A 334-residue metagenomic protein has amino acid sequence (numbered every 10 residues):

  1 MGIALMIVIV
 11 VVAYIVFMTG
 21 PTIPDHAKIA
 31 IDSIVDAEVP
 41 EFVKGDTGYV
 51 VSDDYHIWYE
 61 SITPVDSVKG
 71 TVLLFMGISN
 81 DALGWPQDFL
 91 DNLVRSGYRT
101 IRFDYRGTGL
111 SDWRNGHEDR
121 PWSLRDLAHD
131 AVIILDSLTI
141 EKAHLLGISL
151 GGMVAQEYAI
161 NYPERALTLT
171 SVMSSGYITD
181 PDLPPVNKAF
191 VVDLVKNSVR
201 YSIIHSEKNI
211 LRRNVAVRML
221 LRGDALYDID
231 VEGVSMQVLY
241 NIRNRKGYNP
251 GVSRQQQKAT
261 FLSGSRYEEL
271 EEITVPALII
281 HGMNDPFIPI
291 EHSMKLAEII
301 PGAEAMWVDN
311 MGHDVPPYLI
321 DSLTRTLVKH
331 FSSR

Functional and structural regions predicted by a protein language model:
V11-Y49: An N-terminal hydrophobic leader/cap segment in hydrolases
Y55-W113: Conserved HGGG/HGGXW glycine-rich cap/lid loop of the alpha/beta-hydrolase fold
R125-A143: Conserved acidic catalytic loop of the alpha/beta-hydrolase fold
E141-L183: Conserved hydrolase catalytic core segment
L169-I203: Flexible "cap/lid" loop of the alpha/beta hydrolase fold
L194-S198, I204-E268: Alpha/beta-hydrolase
I273, I279-H281: Short beta-strand/loop motif that positions the catalytic acidic residue of the alpha/beta-hydrolase fold
A303-R334: Catalytic active-site module of serine/aspartate enzymes centered on a nucleophile-bearing elbow/loop
